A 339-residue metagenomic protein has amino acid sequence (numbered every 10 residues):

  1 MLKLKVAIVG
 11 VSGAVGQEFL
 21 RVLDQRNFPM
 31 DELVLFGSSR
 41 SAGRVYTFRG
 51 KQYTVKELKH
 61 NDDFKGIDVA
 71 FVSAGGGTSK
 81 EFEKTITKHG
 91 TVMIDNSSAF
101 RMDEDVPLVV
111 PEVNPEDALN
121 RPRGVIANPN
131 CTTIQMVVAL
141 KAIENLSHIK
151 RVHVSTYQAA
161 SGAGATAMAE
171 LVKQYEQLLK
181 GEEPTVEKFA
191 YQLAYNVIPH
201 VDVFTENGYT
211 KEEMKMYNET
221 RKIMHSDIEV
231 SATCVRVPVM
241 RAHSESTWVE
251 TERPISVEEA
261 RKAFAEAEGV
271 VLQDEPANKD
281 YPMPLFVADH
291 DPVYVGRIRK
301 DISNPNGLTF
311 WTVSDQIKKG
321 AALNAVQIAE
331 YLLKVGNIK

Functional and structural regions predicted by a protein language model:
M1-L193, E229, V293-Y294, I298-S303 (+3 more regions): N-terminal Rossmann-like NAD(P) cofactor-binding subdomain of oxidoreductases, focused on the glycine-rich
A70, A160-K339: Charged docking surfaces used in two-component/phosphorelay signaling
